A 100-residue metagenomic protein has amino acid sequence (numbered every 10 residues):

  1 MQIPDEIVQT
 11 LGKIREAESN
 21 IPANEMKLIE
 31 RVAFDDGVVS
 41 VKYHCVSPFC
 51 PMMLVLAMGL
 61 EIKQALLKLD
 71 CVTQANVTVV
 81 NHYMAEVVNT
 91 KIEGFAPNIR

Functional and structural regions predicted by a protein language model:
M1-R100: Domain-level signature for proteins that mediate thiol-based redox and metal-cofactor handling
